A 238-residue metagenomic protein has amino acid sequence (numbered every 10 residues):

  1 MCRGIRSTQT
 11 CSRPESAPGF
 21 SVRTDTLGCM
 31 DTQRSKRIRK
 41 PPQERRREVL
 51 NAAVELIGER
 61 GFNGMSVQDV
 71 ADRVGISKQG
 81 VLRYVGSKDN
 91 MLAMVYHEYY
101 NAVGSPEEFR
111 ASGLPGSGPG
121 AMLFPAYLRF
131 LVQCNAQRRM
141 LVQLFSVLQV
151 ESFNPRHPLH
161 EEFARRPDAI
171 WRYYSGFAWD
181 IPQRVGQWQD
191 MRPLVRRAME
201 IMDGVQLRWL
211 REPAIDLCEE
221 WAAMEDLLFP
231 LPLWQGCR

Functional and structural regions predicted by a protein language model:
M1-E44, G236-R238: N-terminal intrinsically disordered/low-complexity leader segments
E48, A52-M94: Helix-turn-helix
V85, V147-P155: Short helix-capping/turn signature of helix-turn-helix
M94, E107-L141, Q183, W188-A198: Hydrophobic alpha-helical connector segments
H97-V103: Short, basic, alpha-helical segments at the C-terminal edge of helix-turn-helix-like DNA-binding modules
R110, L114, S152, W209-P213: Secondary-structure edge/capping motif, primarily at the C-terminal ends of alpha-helices and the immediately following
P119-M122, A136-L141, H157-P182: Amphipathic alpha-helical packing segments from all-alpha helical-bundle domains
R156-R165, I181-L228, Q235-R238: Hydrophobic/aromatic-rich alpha-helical bundle segments in the mid-to-C-terminal region
